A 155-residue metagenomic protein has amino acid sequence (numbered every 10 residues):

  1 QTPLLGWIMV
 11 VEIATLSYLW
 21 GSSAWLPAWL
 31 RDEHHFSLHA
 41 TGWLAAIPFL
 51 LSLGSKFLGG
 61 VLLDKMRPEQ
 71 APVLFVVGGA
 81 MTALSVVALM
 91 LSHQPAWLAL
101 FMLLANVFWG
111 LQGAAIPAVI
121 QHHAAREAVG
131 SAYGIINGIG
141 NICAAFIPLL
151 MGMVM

Functional and structural regions predicted by a protein language model:
P3-F57, G113, P117, I147: Extracytoplasmic gate region of multi-pass secondary transporters
E12, L16, F101-N106: Helical-face signature of the major facilitator-like transporter fold
A28, P117-H123, G152: Intracellular helix-loop hinge segments at the cytoplasmic ends of transmembrane helices in 12-TM rocker-switch-type
K56-P68, M155: Helix-to-loop junctions at the C-terminal end of transmembrane segments in multipass secondary transporters
D64-G79: Cytoplasmic membrane-interface "Motif A"-like loop-to-helix N-cap segments of 12-TM Major Facilitator Superfamily
A80-H93: C-terminal ends and interior cores of transmembrane alpha-helices in multi-pass membrane transporters/permeases
L104-I116: Core transmembrane helices of Major Facilitator Superfamily
H123-M155: A late C-terminal transmembrane helix in Major Facilitator Superfamily
